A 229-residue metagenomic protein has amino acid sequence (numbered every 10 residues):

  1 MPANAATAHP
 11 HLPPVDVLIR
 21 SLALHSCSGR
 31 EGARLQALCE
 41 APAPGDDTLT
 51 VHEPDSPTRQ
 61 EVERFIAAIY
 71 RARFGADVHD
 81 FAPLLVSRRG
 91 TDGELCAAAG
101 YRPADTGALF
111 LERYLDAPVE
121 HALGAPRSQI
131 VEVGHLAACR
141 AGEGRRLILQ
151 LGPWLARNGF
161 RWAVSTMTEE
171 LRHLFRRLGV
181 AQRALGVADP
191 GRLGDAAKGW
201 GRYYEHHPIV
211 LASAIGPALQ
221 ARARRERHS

Functional and structural regions predicted by a protein language model:
P2-P57: Conserved N-terminal entry element of GNAT/NAT acetyltransferase domains
D46, V51-S128, A218: A conserved beta-strand-loop-helix scaffold within acyl/acetyltransferase catalytic domains
A82-L84, F160, H207-P208: Short, surface-exposed beta-edge/turn micro-motifs
G90, A137-R140, I215: Short, flexible loop/turn elements at secondary-structure junctions
L111-D195: Acyl-donor binding region in acyl/amide transferases
G194-Q220: C-terminal "cap" of GNAT-fold acetyltransferases
R222-R224: Short conserved micro-motifs at the rims of enzyme active sites and ligand-binding pockets
R227-S229: Active-site/ligand-binding-proximal alpha/beta "capping" segment
